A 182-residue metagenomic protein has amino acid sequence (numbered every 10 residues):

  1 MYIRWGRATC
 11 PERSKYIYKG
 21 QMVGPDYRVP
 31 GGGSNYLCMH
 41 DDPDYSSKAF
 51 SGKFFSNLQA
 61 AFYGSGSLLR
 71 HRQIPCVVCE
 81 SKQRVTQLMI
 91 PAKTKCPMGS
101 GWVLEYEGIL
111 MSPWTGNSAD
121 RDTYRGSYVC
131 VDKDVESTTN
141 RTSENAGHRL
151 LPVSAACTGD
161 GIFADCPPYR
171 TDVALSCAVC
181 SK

Functional and structural regions predicted by a protein language model:
M1-K182: Composition-driven recognition of glycine/serine/threonine/acidic- and proline-rich low-complexity segments and repeats
